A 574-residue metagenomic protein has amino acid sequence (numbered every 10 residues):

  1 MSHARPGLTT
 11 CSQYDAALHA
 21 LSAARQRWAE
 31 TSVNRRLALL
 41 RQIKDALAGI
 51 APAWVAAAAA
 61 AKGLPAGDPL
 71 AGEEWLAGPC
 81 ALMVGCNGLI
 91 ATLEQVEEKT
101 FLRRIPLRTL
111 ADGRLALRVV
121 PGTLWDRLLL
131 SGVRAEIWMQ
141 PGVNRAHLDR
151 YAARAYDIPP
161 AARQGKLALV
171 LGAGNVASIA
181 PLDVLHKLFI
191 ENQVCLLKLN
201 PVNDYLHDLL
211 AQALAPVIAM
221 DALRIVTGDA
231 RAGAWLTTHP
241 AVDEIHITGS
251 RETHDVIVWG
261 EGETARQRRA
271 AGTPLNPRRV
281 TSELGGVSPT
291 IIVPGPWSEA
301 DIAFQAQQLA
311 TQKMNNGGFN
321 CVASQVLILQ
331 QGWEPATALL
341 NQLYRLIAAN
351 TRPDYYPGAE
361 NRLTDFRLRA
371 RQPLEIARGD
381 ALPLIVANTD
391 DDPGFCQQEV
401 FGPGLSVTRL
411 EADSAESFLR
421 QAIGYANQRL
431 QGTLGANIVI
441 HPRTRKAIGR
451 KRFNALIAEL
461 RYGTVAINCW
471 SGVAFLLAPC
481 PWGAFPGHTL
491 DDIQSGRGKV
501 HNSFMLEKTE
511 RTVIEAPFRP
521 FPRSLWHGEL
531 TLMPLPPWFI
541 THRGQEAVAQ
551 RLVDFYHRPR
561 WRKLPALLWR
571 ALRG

Functional and structural regions predicted by a protein language model:
M1-R154, L199-P201, A213-I218, R543-G574: N-terminal Rossmann-like NAD(P)+-binding subdomain of aldehyde/semialdehyde dehydrogenases
T31, A38, P65, P69 (+10 more regions): Catalytic cores of nucleotide-enabled group-transfer and carboxylate-activating enzymes in metabolic and assembly-line
S32, L40, E191-V202, N276-P296 (+6 more regions): Short loop-to-beta-strand entry elements in the cores of soluble alpha/beta enzymes
A38, L419-T531: C-terminal core of ALDH-fold dehydrogenases
A135-S178, L182, E191: Active-site-adjacent "gating/activation" loops or surface patches in catalytic cores
L167, I179-R231: PLP-dependent aminotransferase-like
L167, P201, P216-V326, H488: Conserved NAD(P)+-binding/catalytic subdomain of aldehyde/semialdehyde dehydrogenases
G295, C321, L329-I438, A447-R450: NAD(P)-dependent aldehyde/semialdehyde dehydrogenase
